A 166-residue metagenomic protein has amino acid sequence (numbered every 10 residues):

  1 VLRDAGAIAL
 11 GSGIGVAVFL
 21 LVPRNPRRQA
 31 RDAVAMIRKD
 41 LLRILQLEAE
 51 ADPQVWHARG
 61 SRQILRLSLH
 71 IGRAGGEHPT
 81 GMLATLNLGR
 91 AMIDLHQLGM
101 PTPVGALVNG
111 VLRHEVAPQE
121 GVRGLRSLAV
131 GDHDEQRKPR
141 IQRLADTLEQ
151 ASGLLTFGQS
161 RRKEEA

Functional and structural regions predicted by a protein language model:
V1, R38-L42, T85-M92, A145-Q150: Short, structured motif recognition centered on aromatic/hydrophobic residues
V1-G81: A transmembrane helix-and-boundary motif of multi-pass membrane transporters/channels
H57-I71, L86, V122-L125, I141 (+1 more regions): Generic L/I/V-rich hydrophobic alpha-helical segments across diverse proteins
R66-S68, G89-H96: Long, compositionally biased charged/polar accessory segments in the mid-to-C-terminal portions of proteins
G76-M82, L88, L95, P101: Conserved alpha-helical segments that form or flank metal/cofactor-binding pockets of metalloenzymes
Q97-A166: Soluble C-terminal extramembrane regulatory/interaction domains of multi-pass membrane proteins
